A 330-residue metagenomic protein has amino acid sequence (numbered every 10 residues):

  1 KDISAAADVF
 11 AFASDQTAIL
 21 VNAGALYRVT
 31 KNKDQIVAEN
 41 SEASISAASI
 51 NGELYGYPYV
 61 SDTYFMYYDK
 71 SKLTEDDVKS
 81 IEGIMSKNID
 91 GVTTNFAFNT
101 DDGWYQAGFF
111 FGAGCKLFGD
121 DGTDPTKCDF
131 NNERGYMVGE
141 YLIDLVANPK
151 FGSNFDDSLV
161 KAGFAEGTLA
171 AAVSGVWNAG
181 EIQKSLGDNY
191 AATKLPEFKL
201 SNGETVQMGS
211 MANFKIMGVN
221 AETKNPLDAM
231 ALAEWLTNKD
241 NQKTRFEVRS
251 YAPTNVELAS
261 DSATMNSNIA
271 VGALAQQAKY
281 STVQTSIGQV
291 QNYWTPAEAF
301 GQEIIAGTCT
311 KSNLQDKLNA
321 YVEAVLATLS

Functional and structural regions predicted by a protein language model:
K1, D15, I81, G152-E166: Short helix-initiation/N-cap motifs at beta->coil->alpha
K1-A18, T193, K199, T205 (+2 more regions): Conserved N-terminal structural module of periplasmic/extracytoplasmic solute-binding proteins
A5-D8, I36-K70, T94-N99, G203-S210 (+1 more regions): A structural signal for short loop-to-beta-strand junctions that line the ligand-binding cleft of periplasmic/secreted
F12-F65, D76, A191-L195, N266: Hinge/lid segment of periplasmic solute-binding proteins
Y55-Y59, Y64, E82-C128, R134 (+1 more regions): Extracytoplasmic/periplasmic solute-binding protein
D124-N154: Glycine-centered hinge/linker elements that transmit conformational signals in sensory and ligand-binding systems
K184-V248: Extracytoplasmic/periplasmic substrate-recognition and gating elements
R249-T254, A270-A324: C-terminal capping/gating helix-and-loop segments adjacent to ligand/active sites or protein-protein/ligand interfaces
